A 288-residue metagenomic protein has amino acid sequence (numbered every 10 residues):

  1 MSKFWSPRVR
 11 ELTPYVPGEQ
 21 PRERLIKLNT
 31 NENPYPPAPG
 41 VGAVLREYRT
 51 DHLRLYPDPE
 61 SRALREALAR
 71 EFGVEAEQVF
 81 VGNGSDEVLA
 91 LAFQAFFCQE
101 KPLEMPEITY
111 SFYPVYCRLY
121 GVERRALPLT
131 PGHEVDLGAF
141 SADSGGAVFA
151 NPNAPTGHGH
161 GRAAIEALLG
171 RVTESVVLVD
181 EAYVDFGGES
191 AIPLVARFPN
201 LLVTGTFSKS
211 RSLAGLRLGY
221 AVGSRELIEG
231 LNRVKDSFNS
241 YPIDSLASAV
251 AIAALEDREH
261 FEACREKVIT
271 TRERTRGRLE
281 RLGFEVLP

Functional and structural regions predicted by a protein language model:
M1-L55, R70, D143: N-terminal "arm"/small-domain region of PLP-dependent enzymes with the aminotransferase-like
N31-P34, S85-D86, Y110, N151-T156 (+2 more regions): Short glycine-rich anion-binding loops that position phosphate/pyrophosphate groups of nucleotides and phosphorylated
R62-P102, Y120: Phosphate-binding glycine-rich loop
A95-A150: PLP-dependent aminotransferase-like
R118, G132-D143, P155-L213, R225: Active-site pre-lysine segment of PLP-dependent enzymes
N200-E280, F284-L287: PLP-dependent aminotransferase class I/II
